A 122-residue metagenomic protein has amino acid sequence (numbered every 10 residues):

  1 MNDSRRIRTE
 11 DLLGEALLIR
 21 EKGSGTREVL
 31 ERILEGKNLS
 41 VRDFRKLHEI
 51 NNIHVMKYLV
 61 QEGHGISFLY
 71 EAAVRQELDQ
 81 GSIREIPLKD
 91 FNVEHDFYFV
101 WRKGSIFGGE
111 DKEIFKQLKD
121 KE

Functional and structural regions predicted by a protein language model:
M1-L18, K22, T26: Flexible hinge/capping segments at coil-to-helix
I7-T9, E15-L17, I83, E94-F99: Small-molecule pocket liners
R8-E10, N38, R75, K89-F91: Short secondary-structure boundary/capping segments
L12, L30, Y58-G65, F99: Hydrophobic residues within well-ordered alpha-helices
L17-N38, F107-G108: Secondary-structure junction motif
L39-E85: Hydrophobic hinge/microswitch elements
R84-E122: A late-sequence structural motif
